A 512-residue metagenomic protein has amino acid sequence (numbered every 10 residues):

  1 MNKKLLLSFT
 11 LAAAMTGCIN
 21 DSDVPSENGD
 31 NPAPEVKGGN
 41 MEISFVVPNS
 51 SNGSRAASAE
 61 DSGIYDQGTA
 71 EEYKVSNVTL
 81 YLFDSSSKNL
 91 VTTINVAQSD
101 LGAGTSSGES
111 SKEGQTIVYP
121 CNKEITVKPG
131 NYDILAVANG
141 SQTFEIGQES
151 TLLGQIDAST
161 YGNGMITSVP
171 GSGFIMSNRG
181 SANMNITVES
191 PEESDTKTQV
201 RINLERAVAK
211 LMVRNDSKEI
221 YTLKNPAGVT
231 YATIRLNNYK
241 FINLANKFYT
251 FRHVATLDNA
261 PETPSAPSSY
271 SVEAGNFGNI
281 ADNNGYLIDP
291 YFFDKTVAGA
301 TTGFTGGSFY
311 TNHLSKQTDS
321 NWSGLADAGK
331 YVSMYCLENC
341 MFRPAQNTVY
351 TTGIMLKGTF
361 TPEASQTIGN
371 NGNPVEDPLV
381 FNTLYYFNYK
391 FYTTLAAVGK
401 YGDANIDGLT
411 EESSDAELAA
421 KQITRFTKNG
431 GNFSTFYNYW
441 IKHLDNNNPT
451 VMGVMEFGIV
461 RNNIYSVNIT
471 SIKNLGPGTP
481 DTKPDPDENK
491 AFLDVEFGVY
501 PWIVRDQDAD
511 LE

Functional and structural regions predicted by a protein language model:
N2-L11, M15-E512: Sec-type signal peptide cleavage vicinity
